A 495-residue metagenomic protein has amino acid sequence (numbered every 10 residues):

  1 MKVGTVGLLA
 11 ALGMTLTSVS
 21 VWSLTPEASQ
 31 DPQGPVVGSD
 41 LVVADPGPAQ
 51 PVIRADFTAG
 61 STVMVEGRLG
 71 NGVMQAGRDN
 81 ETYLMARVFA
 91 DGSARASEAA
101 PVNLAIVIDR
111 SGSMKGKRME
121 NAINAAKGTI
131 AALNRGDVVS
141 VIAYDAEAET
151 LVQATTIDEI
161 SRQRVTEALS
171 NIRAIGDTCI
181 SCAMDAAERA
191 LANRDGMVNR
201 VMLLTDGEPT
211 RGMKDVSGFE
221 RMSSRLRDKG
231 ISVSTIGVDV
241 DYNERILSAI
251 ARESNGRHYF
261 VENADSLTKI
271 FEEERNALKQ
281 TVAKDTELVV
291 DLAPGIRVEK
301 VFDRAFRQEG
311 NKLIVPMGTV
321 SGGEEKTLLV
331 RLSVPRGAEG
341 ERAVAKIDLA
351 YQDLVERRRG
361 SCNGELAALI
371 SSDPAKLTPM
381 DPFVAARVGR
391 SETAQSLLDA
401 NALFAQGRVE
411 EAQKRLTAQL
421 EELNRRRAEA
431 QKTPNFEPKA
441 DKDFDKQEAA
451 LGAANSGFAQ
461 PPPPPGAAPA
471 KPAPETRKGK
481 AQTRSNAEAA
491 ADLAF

Functional and structural regions predicted by a protein language model:
K2-V3, W22-S29, Q50-V52, E66-G72 (+5 more regions): Exposed acidic/Ser/Thr-rich ligand/metal-binding surfaces
L8-S20: Hydrophobic membrane-insertion alpha-helices, especially the h-region of bacterial N-terminal signal peptides
V19-Q30, V334-F495: Long, acidic serine/threonine- and proline-rich intrinsically disordered regions
P26-L41: Ser/Thr/Pro/Gly-rich low-complexity linker/stalk segments immediately outside membranes or between
E149-Q153, A293-V301, L354-R358: Short aromatic-acidic-glycine turn motif
V301-E325: Extracellular adhesion/glycan-binding regions together with long Ser/Thr- and acidic-residue-rich low-complexity tracts
S321-E339: Low-complexity, intrinsically disordered segments enriched in Ser/Thr together with acidic residues
